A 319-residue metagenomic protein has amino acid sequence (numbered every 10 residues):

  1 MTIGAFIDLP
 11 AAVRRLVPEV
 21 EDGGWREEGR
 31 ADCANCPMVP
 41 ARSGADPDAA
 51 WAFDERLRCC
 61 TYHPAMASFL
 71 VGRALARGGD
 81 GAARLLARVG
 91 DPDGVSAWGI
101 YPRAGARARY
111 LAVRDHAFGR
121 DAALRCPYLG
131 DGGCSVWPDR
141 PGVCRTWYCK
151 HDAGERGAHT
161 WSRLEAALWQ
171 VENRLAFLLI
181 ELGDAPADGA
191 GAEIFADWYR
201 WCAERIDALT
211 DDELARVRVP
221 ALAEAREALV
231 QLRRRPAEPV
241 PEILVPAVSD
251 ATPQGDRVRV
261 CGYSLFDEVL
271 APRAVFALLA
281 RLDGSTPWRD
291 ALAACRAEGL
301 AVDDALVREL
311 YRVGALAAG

Functional and structural regions predicted by a protein language model:
M1-R205: Hydrophobic scaffolds flanking metal-cofactor catalytic centers in soluble metalloenzymes
T160-S162, A294, V307: Composition- and surface-driven signal marking solvent-exposed, interaction-prone regions in large proteins
D207-R281, D304, A318-G319: Acidic, low-complexity/disordered tracts enriched in E/D and polar residues
A280-D283, Y311: Alpha-helix boundary recognition
S285-R296: Short acidic, hydrophobic short linear motifs in intrinsically disordered regions
A297-E309: Short amphipathic alpha-helical interaction segments
Y311-G319: A short, conserved structural fragment
